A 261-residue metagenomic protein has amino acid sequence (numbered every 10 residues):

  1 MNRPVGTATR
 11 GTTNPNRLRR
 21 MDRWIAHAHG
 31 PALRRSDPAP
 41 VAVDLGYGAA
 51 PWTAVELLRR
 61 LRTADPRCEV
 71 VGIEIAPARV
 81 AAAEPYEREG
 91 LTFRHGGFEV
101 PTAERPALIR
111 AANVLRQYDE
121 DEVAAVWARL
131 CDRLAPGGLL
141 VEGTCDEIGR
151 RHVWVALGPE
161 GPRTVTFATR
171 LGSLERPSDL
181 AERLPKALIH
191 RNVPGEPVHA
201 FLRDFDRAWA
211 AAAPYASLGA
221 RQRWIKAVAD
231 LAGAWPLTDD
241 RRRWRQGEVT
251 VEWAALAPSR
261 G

Functional and structural regions predicted by a protein language model:
M1-P40, D44, A49-P51: Class I SAM-dependent methyltransferase Rossmann-like catalytic core, especially the SAM/SAH-binding loop
D37-A39, R67, R105-P106, G137: A general structural motif
V43, G48-P101: Class I SAM-dependent methyltransferase SAM/SAH-binding core
P106-A124: A short SAM/SAH-binding and catalytic strip from SAM-dependent methyltransferases
R116, A124-P136: A short glycine-rich, Lys/Arg-flanked "PGG" loop and its adjoining helix->strand segment in the class I
L134-G149: Conserved beta-strand signature within the Rossmann-like core of class I S-adenosyl-L-methionine
V153-R223: A conserved mid-domain beta-alpha-beta active-site/ligand-binding segment of alpha/beta enzyme cores
H199-G261: Conserved Class I S-adenosyl-L-methionine
